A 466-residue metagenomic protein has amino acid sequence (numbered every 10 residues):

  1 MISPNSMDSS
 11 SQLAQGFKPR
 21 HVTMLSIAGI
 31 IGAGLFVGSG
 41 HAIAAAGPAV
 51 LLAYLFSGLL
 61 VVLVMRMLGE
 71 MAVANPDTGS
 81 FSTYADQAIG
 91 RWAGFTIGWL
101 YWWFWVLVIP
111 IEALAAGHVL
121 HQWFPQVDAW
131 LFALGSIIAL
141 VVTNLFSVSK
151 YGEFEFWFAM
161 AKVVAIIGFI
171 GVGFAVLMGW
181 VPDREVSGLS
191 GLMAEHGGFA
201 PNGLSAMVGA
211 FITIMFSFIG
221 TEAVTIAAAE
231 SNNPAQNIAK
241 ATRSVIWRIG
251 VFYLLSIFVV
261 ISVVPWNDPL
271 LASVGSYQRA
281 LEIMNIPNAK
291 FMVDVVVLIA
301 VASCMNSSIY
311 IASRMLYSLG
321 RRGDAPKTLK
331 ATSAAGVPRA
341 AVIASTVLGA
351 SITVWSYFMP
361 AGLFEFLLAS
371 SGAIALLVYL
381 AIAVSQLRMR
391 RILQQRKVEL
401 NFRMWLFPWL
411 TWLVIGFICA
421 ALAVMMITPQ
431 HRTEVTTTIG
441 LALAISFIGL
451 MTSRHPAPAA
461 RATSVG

Functional and structural regions predicted by a protein language model:
M1-S10, T83-D86, W92, A113-A133 (+4 more regions): Helix-loop-helix connectors at the membrane interface of multi-pass transporters/channels
M1-S39, A44-A49, V61-R66, T78 (+6 more regions): Membrane-interface "cap" regions at the ends of multi-pass membrane proteins
S3-A14, V50-L51, D128, M160-V295: Helix-loop-helix junctions that connect adjacent transmembrane segments in multi-pass membrane transporters
A14, I27, V37-S136, V245-R248 (+2 more regions): Extracellular loop-to-transmembrane helix junctions
D77, L100-L114, F218-S231, K290-K327 (+3 more regions): Membrane-helix boundary/coupling elements in multi-pass transport proteins
T83-A85, G90, Q122, A194 (+3 more regions): TM-loop-TM module centered on a large, flexible mid-protein loop between adjacent transmembrane helices in multi-pass
G117, W130-S187, T242-I246, L368-A381 (+2 more regions): Membrane-interface loop-to-helix entry segments
W157-F158, T328-R339, L376-Q430, V465-G466: C-terminal membrane-solvent junction of multi-pass transporters and transport-like membrane proteins
